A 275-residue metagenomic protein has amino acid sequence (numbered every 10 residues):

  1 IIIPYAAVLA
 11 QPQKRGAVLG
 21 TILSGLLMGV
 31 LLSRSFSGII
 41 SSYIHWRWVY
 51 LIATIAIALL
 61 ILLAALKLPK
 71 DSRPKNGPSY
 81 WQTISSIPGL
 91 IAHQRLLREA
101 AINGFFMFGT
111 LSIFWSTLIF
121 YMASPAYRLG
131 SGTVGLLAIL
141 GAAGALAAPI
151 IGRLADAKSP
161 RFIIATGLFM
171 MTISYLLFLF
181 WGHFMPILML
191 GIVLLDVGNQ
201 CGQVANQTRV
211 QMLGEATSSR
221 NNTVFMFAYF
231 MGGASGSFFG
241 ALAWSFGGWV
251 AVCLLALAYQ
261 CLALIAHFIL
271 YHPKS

Functional and structural regions predicted by a protein language model:
I1-S24: Cytoplasmic helix-loop-helix junction between adjacent transmembrane helices in 12-TM secondary transporters
A17, P125-A143, R220-V224: Loop-to-transmembrane helix entry
T21-L66: Helix-loop-helix hairpin linking two adjacent transmembrane segments in secondary transporters
P69-A101: Juxtamembrane intracellular "pre-TM" segments in multi-pass secondary transporters
H93-T110, V193-L194: Pair of pore-lining "gating" transmembrane helices in MFS-fold secondary transporters
L146-S159, W244: Helix-to-loop junctions at the C-terminal end of transmembrane segments in multipass secondary transporters
R161-N206: C-terminal transmembrane helical hairpin of 12-TM major facilitator-type secondary transporters
M212-W249, A256: A late C-terminal transmembrane helix in Major Facilitator Superfamily
